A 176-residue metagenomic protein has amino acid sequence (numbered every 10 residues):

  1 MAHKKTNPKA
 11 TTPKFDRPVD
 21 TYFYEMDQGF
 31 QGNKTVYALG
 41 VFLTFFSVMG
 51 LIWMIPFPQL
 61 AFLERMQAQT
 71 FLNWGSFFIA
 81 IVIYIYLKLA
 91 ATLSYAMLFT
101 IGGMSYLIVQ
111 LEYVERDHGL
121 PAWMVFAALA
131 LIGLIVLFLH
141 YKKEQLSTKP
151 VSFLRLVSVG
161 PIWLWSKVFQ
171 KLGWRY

Functional and structural regions predicted by a protein language model:
A2-F23, D27, L139-Y176: Membrane-proximal soluble regions of multi-pass membrane proteins
T21-F42, V48, V82-T92, G173: Membrane interfacial helix-start motif at the N-side
F45-R65, M104-Y113: Juxtamembrane "helix exit" motif at the C-terminal ends of alpha-helical transmembrane segments in multi-pass membrane
A61-S76, W123-F126: Structural signature of hydrophobic alpha-helical transmembrane segments
S76-I85, I101-I108: Hydrophobic, membrane-inserted alpha-helices
S94-G103, S152-F153: Cytoplasmic-side transmembrane-helix entry/capping segments in multi-pass membrane proteins
L107-G119, L134-E144: Juxtamembrane membrane-interface segments at transmembrane alpha-helix termini
M124-I132, S152: Basic nucleic-acid-binding interfaces
